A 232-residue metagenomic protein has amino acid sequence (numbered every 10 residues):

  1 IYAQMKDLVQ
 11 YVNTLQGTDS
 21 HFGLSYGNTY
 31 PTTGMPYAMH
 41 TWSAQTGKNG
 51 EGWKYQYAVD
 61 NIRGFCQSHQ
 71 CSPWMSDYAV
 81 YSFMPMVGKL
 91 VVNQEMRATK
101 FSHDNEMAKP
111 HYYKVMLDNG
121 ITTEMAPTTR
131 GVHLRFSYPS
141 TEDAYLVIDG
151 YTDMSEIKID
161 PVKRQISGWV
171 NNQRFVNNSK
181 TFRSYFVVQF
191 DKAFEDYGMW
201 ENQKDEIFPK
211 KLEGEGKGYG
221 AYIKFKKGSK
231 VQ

Functional and structural regions predicted by a protein language model:
Q4-Q232: Accessory carbohydrate-recognition regions in carbohydrate-active enzymes
